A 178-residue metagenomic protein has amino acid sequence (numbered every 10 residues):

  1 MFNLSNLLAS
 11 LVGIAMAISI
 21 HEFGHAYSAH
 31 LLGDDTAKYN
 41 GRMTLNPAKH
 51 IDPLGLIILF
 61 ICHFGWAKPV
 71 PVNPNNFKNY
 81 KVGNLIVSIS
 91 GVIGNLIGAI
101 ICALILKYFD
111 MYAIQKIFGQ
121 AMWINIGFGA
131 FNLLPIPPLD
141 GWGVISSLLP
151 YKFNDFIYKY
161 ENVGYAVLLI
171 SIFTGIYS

Functional and structural regions predicted by a protein language model:
M1-S178: Hydrophobic transmembrane alpha-helices and their immediate loop junctions in multi-pass integral membrane proteins
